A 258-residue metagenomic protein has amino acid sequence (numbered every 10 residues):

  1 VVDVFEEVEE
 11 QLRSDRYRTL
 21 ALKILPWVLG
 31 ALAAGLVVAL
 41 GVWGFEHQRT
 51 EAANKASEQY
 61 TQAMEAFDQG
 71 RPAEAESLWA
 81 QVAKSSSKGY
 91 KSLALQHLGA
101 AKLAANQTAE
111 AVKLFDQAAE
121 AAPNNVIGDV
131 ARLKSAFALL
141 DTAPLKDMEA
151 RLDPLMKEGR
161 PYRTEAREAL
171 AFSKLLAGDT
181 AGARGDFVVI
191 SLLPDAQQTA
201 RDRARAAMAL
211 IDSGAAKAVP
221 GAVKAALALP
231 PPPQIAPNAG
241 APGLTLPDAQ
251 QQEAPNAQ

Functional and structural regions predicted by a protein language model:
V1-A34: N-terminal positive-inside, membrane-proximal cytosolic segments immediately preceding the first
E7, R18, L40-E58: Aromatic-capped interface at the extracytoplasmic side of an N-terminal signal-anchor transmembrane helix
K23, E74-V82, R151-L155: Amphipathic alpha-helices of TPR/Sel1-like and other helical repeat/solenoid scaffolds
G30, A34-G44: Hydrophobic alpha-helical membrane-insertion segments, chiefly the h-region of N-terminal signal peptides
N54-G89, L93, H97, A101-A105: Alpha-helical segment of the N-proximal tetratricopeptide repeat
G89-L93, G99-L229, N256-Q258: Soluble extracytoplasmic domains of inner/organellar membrane proteins
P220-Q258: Intrinsically disordered, low-complexity charged/polar segments
